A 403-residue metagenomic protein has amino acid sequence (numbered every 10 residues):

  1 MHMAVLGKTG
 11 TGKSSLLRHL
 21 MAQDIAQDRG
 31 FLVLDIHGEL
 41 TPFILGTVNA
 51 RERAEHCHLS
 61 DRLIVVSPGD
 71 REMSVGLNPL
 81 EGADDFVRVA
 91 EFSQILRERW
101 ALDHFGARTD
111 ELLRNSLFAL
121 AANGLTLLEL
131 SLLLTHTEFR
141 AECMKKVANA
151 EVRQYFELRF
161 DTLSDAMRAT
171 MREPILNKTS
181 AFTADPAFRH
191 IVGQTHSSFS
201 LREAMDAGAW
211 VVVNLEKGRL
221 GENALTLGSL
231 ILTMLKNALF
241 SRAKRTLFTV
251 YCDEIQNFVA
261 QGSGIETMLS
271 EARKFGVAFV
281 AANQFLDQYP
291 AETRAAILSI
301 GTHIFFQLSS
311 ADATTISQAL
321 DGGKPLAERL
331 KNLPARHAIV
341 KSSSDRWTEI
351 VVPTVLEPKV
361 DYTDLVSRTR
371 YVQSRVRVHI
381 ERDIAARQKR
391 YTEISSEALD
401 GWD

Functional and structural regions predicted by a protein language model:
M1, D70-V75, A311-A313: A short acidic, often aromatic-flanked loop/helix-cap motif at beta-alpha or helix-coil junctions that lines enzyme
M3, H104, R108, E266-L269 (+1 more regions): P-loop NTPase motor core of the ASCE superfamily
L6-T11, L16-V277, A281, P290-E292 (+3 more regions): P-loop NTPase motor domains
